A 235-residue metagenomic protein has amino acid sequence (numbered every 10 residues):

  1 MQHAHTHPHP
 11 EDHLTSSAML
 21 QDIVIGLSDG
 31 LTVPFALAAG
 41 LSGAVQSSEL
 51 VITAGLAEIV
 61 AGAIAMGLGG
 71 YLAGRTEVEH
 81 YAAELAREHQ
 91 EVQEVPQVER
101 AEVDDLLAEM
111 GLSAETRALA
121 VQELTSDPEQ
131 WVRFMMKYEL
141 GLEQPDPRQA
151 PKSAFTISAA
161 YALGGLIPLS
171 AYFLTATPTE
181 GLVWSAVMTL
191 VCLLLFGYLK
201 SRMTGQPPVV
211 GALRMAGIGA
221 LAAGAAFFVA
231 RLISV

Functional and structural regions predicted by a protein language model:
M1-G74: Internal alpha-helical transmembrane segments
M1-M19, E77-S158: Cytosol/matrix-facing amphipathic helices and coiled-coil assembly/linker segments of eukaryotic membrane proteins
T15-G26, S48-L56, T116, A150-F155 (+2 more regions): The feature identifies polytopic integral membrane transport proteins across all domains of life
M19-A38, Q144-S170: Transmembrane alpha-helical segments and their cytosolic interface motifs in multi-pass membrane proteins
L31-L37, G62-G74, Q130, A162-L169 (+3 more regions): Transmembrane alpha-helical segments of multi-pass membrane transport proteins and ion-pumping complexes
A39-A54, S170-G181, F228-V235: Helix-coil boundary and interhelical linker segments in multi-pass alpha-helical membrane proteins
T179-V191: Structural signature of hydrophobic alpha-helical transmembrane segments
L195-A220: Interfacial loop-to-transmembrane junctions
